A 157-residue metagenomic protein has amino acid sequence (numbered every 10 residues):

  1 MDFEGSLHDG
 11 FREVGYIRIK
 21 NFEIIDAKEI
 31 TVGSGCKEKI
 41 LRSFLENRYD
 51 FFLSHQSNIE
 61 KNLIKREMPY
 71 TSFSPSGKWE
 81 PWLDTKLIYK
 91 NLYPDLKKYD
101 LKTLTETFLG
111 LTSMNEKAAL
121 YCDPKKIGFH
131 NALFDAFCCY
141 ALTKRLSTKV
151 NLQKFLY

Functional and structural regions predicted by a protein language model:
M1, L83, F134: Single, functionally critical "micro-switch" positions that shape active/binding sites and transmembrane helices
M1-E23, P69: Entry/capping segment at the start of metal-dependent catalytic domains with acidic active-site entry clusters
F3-L7, N58, L87, C138: Short, glycine/acidic-enriched loop or turn micro-motifs at the edges of active sites
H8, F52, Q56, I127-N131: Conserved aromatic-histidine-acidic binding/catalytic patches
K20, M68-S72, L146-V150: Active-site catalytic pocket residues across diverse enzymes, especially alpha/beta-hydrolases
D26-L96: Conserved DEDDh/DEDDy metal-dependent 3′-5′ exonuclease domain
Y99: Glycine-rich adenosyl-binding loop in Rossmann-like folds that engage adenosine-containing cofactors
T103-Y157: Acidic, Mg2+-coordinating catalytic module of metal-dependent nucleases/exonucleases that use a two-metal-ion mechanism
